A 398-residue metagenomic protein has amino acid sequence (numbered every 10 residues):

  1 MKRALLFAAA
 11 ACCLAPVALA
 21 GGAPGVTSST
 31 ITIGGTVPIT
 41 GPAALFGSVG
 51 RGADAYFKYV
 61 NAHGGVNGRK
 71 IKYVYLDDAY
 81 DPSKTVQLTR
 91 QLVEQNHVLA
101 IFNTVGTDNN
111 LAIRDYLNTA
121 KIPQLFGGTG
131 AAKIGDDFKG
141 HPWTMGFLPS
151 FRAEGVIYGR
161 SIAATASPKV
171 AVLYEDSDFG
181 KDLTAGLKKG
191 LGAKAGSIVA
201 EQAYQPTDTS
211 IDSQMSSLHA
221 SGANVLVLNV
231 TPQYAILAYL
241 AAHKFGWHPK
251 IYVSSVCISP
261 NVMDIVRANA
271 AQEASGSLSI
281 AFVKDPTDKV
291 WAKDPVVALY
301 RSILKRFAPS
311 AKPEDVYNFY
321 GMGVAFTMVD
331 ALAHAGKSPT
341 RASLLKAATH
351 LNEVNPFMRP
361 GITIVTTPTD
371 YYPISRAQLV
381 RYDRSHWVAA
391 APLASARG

Functional and structural regions predicted by a protein language model:
M1-T32, A394-G398: Short, low-complexity disordered leader/linker segments with a strong preference for bacterial N-terminal type II
A20-G35, G65-K70, A163-P168, S338: Immediate post-signal peptide segment of exported/extracytoplasmic ligand-binding proteins
G21, G25-D54, L76-S83, V105-D108 (+4 more regions): Extracytoplasmic "Venus flytrap"
G21-G22, T32, L45-R51, A62-D136 (+3 more regions): Beta-alpha junction/loop-to-helix N-cap segments that form part of ligand/metal-binding clefts
S83-Q87, A131-K133, G140-G246, V290-W291: Extracellular/periplasmic Venus flytrap/periplasmic-binding protein
L92-V105, P123-G127, K169-Y174, G222-P232 (+3 more regions): Periplasmic-binding protein-like
A242-Y320, L393-S395: Extracellular/periplasmic periplasmic-binding protein-like sensory domains
R306-N318, T327-W387: Segments of small-molecule ligand-sensing domains
